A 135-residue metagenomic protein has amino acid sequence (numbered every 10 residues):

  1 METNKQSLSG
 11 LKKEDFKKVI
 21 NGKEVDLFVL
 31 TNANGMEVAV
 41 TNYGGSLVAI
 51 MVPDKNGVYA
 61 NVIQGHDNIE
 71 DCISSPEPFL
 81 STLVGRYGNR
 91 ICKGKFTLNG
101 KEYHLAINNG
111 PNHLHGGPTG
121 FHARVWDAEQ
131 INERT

Functional and structural regions predicted by a protein language model:
E2-T135: Surface-exposed acidic/polar loop and edge beta-strand patches at domain peripheries
